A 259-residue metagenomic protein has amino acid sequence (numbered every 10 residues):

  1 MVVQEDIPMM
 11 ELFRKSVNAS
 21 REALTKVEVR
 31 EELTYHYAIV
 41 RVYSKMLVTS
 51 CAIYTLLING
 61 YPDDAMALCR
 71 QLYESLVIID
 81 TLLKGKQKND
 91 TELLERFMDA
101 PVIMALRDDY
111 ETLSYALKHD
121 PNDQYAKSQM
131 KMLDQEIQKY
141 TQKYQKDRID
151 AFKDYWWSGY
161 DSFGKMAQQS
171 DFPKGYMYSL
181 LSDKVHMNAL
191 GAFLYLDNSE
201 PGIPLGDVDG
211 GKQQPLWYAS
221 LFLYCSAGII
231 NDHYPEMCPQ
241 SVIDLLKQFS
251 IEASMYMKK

Functional and structural regions predicted by a protein language model:
M1-E31, A100-K259: Secondary-shell segments that build the walls of catalytic and ion/ligand-binding clefts
A19-L82: Long, hydrophobic/aromatic-enriched structural stretches that serve as scaffold segments
Y35, I58-Y61, A65, D90 (+3 more regions): Residue-level recognition of alpha-helical structural elements
R70-Y73, E95-M98, K247: Short amphipathic alpha-helical surface patches that mediate protein-protein
L82, L93-I103: Acidic/His-rich structured neighborhood in mature extracellular/periplasmic domains
L83-K88: Predominantly late transmembrane helices and immediately cytosolic-facing juxtamembrane segments
